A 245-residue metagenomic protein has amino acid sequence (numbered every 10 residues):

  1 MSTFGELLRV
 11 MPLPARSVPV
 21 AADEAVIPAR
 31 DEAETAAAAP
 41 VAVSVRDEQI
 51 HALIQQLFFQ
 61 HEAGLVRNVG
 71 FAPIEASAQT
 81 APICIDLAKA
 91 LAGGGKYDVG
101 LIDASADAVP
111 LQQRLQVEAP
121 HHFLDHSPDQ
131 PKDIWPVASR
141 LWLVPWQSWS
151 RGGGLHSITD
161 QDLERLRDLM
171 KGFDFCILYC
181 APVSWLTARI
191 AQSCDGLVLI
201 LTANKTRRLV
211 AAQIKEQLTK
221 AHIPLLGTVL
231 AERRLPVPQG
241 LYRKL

Functional and structural regions predicted by a protein language model:
M1-F4, H122-F123, I190-A191: N-terminal regions of ATP-driven nucleic-acid and macromolecular assemblies, encompassing P-loop NTP-binding domains
M1-F58, A212-L245: C-terminal lobe/tail of nucleotide-utilizing enzymes
A29-H51, Q55, E62, G70-A78 (+1 more regions): P-loop/Walker-type NTP enzyme "switch/lid" segment
Q56-Q60, K89-A90, D168, Q217: A generic secondary-structure signal
V66-A90: Glycine-rich P-loop/Walker A and Walker A-like loops and their local beta1-loop-alpha1 context in P-loop NTPases
I85, K89, G93, Q192 (+1 more regions): Short, well-ordered alpha-helices that flank and scaffold nucleotide-derived cofactor binding pockets
L155-L245: Conserved catalytic-core segment of NTP-binding enzymes
